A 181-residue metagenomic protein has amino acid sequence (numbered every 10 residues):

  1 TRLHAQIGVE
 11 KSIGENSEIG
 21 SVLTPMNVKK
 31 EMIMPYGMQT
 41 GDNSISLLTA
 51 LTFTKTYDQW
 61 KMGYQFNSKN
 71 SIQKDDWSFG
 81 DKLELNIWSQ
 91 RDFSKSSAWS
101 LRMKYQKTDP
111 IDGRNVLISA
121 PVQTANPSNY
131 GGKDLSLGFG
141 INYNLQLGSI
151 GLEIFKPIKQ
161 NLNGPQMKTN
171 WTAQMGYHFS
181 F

Functional and structural regions predicted by a protein language model:
T1-S71, T124: Outer-membrane pore/translocation modules
S12-N16, I33-P35, N67-D75, K107-D112 (+1 more regions): Sequence/structural signature of outer-membrane beta-barrel proteins
Y36-T40, I72-F79, N86-I87: Short, surface-exposed loop/turn motifs that are enriched in glycine and acidic residues and include a nearby proline
F79-F181: Outer membrane beta-barrel transmembrane domains
